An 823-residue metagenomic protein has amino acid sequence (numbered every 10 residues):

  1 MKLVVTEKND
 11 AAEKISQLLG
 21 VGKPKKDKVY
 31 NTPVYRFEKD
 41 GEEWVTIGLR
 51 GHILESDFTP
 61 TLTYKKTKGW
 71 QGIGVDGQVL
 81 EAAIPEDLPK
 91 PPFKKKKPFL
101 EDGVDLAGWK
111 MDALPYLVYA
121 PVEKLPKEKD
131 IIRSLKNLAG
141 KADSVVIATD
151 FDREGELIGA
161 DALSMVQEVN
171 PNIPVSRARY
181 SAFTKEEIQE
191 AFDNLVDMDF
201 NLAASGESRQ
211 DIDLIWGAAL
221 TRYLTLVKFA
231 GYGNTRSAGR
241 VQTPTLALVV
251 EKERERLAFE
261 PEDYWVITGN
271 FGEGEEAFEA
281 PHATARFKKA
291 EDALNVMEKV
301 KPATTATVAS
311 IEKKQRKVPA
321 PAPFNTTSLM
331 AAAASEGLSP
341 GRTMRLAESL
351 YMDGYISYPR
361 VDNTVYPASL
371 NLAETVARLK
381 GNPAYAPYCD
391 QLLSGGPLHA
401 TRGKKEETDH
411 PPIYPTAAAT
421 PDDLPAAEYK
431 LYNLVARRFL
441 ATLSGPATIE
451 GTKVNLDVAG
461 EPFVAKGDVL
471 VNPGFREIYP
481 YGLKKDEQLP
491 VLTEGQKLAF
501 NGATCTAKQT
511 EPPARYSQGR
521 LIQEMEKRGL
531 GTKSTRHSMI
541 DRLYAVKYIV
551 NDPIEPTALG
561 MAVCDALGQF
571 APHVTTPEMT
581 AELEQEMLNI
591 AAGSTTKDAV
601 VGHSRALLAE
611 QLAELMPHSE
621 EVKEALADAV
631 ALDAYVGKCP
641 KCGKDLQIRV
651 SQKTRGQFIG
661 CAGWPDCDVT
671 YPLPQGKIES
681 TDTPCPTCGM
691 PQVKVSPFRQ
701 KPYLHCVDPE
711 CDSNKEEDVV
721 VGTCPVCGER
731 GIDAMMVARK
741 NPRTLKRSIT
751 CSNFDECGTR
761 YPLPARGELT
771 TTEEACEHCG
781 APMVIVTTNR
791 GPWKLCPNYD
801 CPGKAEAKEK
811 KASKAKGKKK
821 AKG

Functional and structural regions predicted by a protein language model:
M1-Q210, L214-W216, G396: Intrinsically disordered, low-complexity regulatory segments
K2-L3, M165, T221, A258 (+4 more regions): Basic, low-complexity terminal or inter-domain segments flanking catalytic cores
G41-I47, G51-K124, G233-E348, M352 (+9 more regions): Long, highly charged, low-complexity internal segments
G140-K141, F183-F271, K314: C-terminal or mid-to-C-terminal helical accessory/interaction module adjacent to the motor/catalytic core
T149-F151, A331-A333, R360: Short glycine-centered, acidic/aromatic-flanked micro-motifs in structured strand/loop junctions that mark active-site
E156-A160, A293, S369, N798: Conserved strand-to-helix beginnings and helix N-cap segments that scaffold or border functional pockets
S181-E186, T326-T327, L346-I356, M539-R542 (+1 more regions): Short, conserved phosphate-binding/catalytic loop or strand-edge motifs used in phosphoryl-/nucleotidyl-transfer
